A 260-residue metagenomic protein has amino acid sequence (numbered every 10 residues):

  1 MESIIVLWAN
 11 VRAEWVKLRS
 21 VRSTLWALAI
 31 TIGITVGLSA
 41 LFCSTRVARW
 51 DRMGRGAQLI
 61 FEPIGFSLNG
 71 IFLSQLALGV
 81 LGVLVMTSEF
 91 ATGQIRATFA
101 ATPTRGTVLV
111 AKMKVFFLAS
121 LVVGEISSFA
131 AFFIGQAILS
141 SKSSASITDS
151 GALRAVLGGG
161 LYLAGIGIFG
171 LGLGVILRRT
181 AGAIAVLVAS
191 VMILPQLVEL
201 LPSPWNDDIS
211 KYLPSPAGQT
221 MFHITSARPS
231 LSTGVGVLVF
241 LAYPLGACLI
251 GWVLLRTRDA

Functional and structural regions predicted by a protein language model:
E2-I4, T24-V83, L109-I176, A189-V198 (+2 more regions): Secretory targeting signals
L7-R19: A short amphipathic helical element positioned immediately N-terminal to and/or at the very start of a transmembrane
N10, W205-S226: Short hydrophobic, aromatic-rich alpha-helical segments embedded in or entering the lipid bilayer of multi-pass
E14, M86, T102-T104, L173 (+2 more regions): Generic structural signal for small/hydrophobic residues in well-ordered secondary structure, especially within
S23, T104-G106, R179-A183: Membrane-helix interface segments
T45-W50, F90, Q94, I134 (+7 more regions): Membrane-interfacial segments
G79-A101, R105-G106, M113: Transmembrane helix boundary and interhelical loop/hinge segments in multi-pass membrane proteins
V239-A260: Junction motif at the cytosolic side of a transmembrane helix
